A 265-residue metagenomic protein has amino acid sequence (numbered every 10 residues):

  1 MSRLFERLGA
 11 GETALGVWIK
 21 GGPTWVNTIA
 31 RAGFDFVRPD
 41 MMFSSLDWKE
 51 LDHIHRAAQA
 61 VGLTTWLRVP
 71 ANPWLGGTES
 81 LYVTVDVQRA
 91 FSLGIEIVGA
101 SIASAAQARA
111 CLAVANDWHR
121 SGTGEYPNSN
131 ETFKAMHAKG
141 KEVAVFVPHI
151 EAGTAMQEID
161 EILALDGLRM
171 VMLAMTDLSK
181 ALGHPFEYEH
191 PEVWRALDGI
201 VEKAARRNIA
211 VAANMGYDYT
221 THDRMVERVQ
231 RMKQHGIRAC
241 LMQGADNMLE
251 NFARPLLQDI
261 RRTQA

Functional and structural regions predicted by a protein language model:
M1-W18, F133-E142, G199: N-terminal amphipathic alpha-helix/helix-capping segment at the start of soluble metabolic enzymes
T13-I19, V37-P39, T65-V69, V98-A100 (+4 more regions): Hydrophobic faces of well-ordered beta-strands that scaffold small-molecule active sites in alpha/beta enzyme cores
V17, I29, D40, C111 (+3 more regions): Conserved, mostly hydrophobic/aromatic
V17-W25, A30-R31, W48-L51, A57-A108 (+1 more regions): Active-site beta->alpha loop and helix N-cap motifs at the rims of alpha/beta catalytic domains
W25-I54, L173-P191: Glycine-rich, proline-tolerant flexible connector loops at the mouths of alpha/beta enzymes
S45-T78, A113-Y126, A138-V143, Y188-A213 (+1 more regions): Alpha-helix-loop-beta-strand connector modules within alpha/beta enzyme cores
I54, A106-R120, H184, K233 (+1 more regions): C-terminal helical cap(s) of enzyme catalytic domains, especially alpha/beta-barrels
V85-D86, L93-D166, M170, M175-K180: Conserved anion-binding
